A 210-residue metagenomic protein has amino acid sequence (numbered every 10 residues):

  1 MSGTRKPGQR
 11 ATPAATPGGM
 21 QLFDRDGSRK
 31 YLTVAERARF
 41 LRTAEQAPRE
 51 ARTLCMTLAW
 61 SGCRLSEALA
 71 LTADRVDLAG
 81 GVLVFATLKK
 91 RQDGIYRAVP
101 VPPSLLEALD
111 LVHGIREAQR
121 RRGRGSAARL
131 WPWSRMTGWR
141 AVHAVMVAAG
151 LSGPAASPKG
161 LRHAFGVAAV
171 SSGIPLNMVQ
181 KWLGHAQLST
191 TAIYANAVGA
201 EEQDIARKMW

Functional and structural regions predicted by a protein language model:
M1-R39, A86, Q92: Flexible interdomain linker/hinge and immediately adjacent N-terminus of the catalytic tyrosine-recombinase domain
M1-S2, R10, V34, A70-L111 (+1 more regions): Conserved tyrosine-mediated DNA breakage-rejoining catalytic core shared by Y-recombinases
A14-P17, R97-P100, N196-W210: DNA/chromatin major-groove-contacting recognition/catalytic segments
D26, K90-L111, R122-A144: C-terminal catalytic core of Y-nucleophile DNA break-rejoin enzymes
V34-L65, G123: Basic, Lys/Arg- and aromatic-enriched nucleic-acid-binding interface segment
R42-A47, R120-S126, R140-K181: Short, basic (Lys/Arg/His-rich) helix/loop patches that form interaction surfaces in the mid-to-C-terminal regions
L58-G80, N177-M178: Short, charged phosphate-coordinating catalytic segments
T87-R91, L183, Q187-K208: Catalytic-site neighborhood detector that most strongly recognizes the C-terminal catalytic loop/helix of tyrosine
